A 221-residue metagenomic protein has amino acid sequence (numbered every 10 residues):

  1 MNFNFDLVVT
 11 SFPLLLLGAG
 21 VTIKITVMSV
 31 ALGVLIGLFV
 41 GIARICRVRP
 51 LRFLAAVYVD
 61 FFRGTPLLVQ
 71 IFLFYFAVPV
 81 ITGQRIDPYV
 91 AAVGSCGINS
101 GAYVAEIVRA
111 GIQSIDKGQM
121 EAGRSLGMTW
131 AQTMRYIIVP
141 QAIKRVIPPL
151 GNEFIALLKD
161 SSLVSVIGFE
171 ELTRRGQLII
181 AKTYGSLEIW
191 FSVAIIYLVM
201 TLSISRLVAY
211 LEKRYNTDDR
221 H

Functional and structural regions predicted by a protein language model:
M1-H221: Transmembrane alpha-helices and adjacent helix-loop boundaries
